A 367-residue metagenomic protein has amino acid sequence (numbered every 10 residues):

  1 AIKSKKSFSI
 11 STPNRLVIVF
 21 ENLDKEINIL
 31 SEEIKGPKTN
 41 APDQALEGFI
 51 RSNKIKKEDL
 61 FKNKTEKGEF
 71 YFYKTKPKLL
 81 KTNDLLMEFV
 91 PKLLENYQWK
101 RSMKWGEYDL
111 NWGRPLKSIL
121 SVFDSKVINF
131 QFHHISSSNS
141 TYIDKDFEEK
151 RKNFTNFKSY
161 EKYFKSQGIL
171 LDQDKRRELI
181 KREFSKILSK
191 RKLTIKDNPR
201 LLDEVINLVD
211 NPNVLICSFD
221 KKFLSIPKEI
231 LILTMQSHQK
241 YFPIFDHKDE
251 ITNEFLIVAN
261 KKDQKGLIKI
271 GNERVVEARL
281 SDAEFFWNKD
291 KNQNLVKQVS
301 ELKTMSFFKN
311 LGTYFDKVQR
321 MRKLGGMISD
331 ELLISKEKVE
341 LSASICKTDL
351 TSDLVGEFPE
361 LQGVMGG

Functional and structural regions predicted by a protein language model:
A1-L224, L231: Long, basic N-terminal domains or extensions that often function in RNA/ssDNA interaction or organelle/cellular
K3-S4, I195-N198, K289-D290, S335-V339: Flexible, glycine/charged-enriched surface loops at secondary-structure junctions
S11-V19, Q293-M305, D316-Q319, L324 (+1 more regions): Core structural elements
T65-E66, K74, W287-M305, V339-A343 (+2 more regions): Conserved catalytic-core motifs characterized by acidic clusters
T82, L86, I268, N272 (+2 more regions): Hydrophobic (often cysteine-bearing) scaffold residues that line and stabilize catalytic clefts of nucleotide/cofactor
K196-T313, Q319: Catalytic nucleotidyl-transfer cores of nucleotide-processing enzymes
D282-F285, T304-L311, K323-I334, L350-L354: Conserved helix-loop functional segments at active or binding sites
D316-K317, G326-G367: Divalent metal-dependent catalytic cores for phosphoryl transfer on phosphate-bearing substrates
